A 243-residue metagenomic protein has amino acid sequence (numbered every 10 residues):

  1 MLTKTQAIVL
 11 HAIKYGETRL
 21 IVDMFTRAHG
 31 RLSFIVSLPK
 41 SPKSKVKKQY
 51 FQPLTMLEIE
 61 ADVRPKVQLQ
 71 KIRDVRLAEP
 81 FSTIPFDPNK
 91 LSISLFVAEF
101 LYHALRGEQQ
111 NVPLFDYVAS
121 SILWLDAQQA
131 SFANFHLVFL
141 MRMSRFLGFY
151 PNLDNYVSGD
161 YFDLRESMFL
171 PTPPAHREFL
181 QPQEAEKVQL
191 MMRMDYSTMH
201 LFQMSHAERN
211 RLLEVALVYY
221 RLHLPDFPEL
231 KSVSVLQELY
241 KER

Functional and structural regions predicted by a protein language model:
M1-I21, F25-R243: Non-catalytic alpha-helical scaffolds and adjoining flexible linkers that form interface surfaces for assembly
